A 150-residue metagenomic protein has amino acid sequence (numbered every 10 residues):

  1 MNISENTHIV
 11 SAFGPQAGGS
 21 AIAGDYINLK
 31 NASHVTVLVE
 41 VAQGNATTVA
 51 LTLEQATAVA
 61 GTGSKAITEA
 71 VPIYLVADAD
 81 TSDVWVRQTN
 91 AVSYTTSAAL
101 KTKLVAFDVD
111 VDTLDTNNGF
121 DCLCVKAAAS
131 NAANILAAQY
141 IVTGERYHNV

Functional and structural regions predicted by a protein language model:
M1-V150: Surface-exposed, low-hydrophobicity beta-strand/loop segments enriched in small/polar/acidic residues
